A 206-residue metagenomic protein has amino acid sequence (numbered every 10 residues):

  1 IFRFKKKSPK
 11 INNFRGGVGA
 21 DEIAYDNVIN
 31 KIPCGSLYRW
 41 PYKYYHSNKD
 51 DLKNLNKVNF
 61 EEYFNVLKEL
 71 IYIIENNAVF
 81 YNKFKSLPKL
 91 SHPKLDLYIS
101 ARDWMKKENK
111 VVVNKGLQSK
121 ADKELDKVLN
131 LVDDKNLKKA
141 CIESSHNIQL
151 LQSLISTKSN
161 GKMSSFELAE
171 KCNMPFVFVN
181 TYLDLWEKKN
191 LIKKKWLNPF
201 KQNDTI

Functional and structural regions predicted by a protein language model:
I1-I206: Secretory-pathway/membrane protein signature
